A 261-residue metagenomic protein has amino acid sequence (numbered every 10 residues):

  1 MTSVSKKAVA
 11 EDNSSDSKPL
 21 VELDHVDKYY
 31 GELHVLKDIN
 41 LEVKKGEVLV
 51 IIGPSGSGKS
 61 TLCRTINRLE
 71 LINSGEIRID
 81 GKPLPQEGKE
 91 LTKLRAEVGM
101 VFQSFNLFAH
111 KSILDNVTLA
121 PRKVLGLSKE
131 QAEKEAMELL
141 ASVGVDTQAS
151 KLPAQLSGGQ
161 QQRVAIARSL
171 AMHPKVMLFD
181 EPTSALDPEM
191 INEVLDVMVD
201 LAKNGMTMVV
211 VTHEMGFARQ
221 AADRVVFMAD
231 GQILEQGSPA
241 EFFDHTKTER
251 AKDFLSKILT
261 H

Functional and structural regions predicted by a protein language model:
M1-D27, H261: ABC-family P-loop ATPase nucleotide-binding domain
T2-S3, A229, Q236, A240-H261: C-terminal boundary and immediately downstream tail of ABC-type ATPase nucleotide-binding domains
D16-E241: ABC family nucleotide-binding domain
